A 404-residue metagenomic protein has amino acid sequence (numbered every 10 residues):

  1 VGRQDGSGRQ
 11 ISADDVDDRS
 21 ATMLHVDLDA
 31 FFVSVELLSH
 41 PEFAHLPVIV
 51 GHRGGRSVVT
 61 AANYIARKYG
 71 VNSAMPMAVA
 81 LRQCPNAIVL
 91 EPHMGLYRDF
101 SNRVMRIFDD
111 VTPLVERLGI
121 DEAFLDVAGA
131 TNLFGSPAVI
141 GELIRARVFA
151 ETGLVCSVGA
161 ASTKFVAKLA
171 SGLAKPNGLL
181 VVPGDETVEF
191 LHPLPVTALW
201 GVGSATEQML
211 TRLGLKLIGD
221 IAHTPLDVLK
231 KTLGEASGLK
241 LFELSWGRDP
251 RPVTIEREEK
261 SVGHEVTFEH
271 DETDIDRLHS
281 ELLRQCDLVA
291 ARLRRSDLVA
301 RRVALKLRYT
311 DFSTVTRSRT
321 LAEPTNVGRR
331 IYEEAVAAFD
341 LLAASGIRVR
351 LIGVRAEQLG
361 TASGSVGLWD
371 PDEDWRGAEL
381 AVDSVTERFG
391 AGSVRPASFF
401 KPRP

Functional and structural regions predicted by a protein language model:
V1-L241, V253, A291, D372-P404: Gly/Gly-Pro- and Ser/Thr-rich, intrinsically disordered tail segments characteristic of DNA damage-repair and tolerance
V16-D17, L191, A198, T206-V349: DNA-contacting surface of Y-family translesion DNA polymerases
F31, G54-R56, T310-T314, L359-A362: Short, charged/polar surface micro-motifs in flexible loops or helix N-caps
L46, C156, N177, R301-V303 (+2 more regions): Change "...and in nucleic-acid phosphodiester-cleaving endonucleases..." to "...and in nucleic-acid processing enzymes
L118-E122, A161-K164, L298-R302, I347-L351: Short Gly/Ser/Thr- and Asp/Glu-enriched loop/turn motifs at secondary-structure junctions
A123-G129, T316-R319, T361-G367: Short, hydrophobic beta-strand segments
S162, P183, L307-Y309, Q358: Short, small-residue-rich loop/turn micro-motifs
E323-P404: Acidic, metal-coordinating catalytic segment for phosphate/diphosphate chemistry, firing primarily on the Nudix
